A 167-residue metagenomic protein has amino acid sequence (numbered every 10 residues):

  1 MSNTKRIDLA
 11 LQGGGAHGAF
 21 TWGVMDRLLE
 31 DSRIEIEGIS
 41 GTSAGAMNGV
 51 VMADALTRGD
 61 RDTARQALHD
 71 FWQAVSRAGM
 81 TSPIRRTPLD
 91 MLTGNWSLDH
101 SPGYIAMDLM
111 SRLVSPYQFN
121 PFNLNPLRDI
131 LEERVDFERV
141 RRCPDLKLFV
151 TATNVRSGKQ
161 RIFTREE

Functional and structural regions predicted by a protein language model:
M1-S40, V50-E167: Patatin-like phospholipase
G41, G45: Gly/Ala-rich beta-loop-alpha elbow adjacent to hydrolase catalytic centers
